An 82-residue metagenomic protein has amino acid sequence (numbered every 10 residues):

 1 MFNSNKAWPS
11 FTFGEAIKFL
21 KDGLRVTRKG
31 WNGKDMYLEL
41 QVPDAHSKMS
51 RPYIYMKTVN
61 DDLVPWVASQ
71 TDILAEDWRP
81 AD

Functional and structural regions predicted by a protein language model:
M1-K29: Propeptides and adjacent flexible N-terminal/non-core segments of secreted, proteolytically processed extracellular
I17, G33-M36, V64: Polar low-complexity intrinsically disordered regions enriched in Ser/Thr and small residues
K18-L20, G30, H46-K48, Q70-D72: A generic structural signal for short, solvent-exposed coil/turn residues that cap or connect secondary-structure
K29, G33-M49: Short, structured protein-protein interaction patches enriched in aromatics and acidic/basic residues, typified by
A45-R51, T58-D61: Acidic, low-complexity, intrinsically disordered interaction modules
Y55-D82: Short, compact, well-ordered microdomains
